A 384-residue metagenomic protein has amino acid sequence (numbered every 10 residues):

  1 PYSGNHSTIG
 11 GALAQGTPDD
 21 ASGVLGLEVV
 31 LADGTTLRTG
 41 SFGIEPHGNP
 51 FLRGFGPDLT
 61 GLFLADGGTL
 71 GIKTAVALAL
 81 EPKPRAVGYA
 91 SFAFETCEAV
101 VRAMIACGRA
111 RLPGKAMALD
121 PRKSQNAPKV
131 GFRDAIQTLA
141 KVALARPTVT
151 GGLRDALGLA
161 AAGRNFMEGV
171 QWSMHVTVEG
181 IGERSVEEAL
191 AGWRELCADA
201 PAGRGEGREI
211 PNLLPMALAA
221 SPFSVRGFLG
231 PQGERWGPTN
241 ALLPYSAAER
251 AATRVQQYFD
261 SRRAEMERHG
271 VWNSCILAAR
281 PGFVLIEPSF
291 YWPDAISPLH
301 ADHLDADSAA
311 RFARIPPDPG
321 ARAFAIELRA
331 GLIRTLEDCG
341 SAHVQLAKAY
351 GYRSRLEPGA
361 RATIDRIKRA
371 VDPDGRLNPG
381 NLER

Functional and structural regions predicted by a protein language model:
P1-A110, A116, L377: FAD-binding subdomain of flavoenzyme oxidoreductases
N49, F63, A90-F94, N165 (+6 more regions): Hydrophobic alpha-helical scaffolding
I72-V76, L153-G163, S224, R268-G270: Short amphipathic beta-strand starts and helix->beta connectors
V76-P84, A160-E168, F228-P231, C275: Short, flexible, solvent-exposed loop/turn segments with mixed acidic/basic and small polar residues
V87-Y89, A93-T96, C107, K141-V142 (+2 more regions): A conserved active-site cap/scaffold subdomain adjacent to cofactor or substrate pockets
C97-A103, I181-G192, R250-A251, A295-H300: Short, conserved charged micro-motifs
A118-T177: Glycine-/charge-enriched secondary-structure boundary and capping motifs
M167-G169, E195-R384: Conserved glycine-rich FAD pyrophosphate-binding loop
